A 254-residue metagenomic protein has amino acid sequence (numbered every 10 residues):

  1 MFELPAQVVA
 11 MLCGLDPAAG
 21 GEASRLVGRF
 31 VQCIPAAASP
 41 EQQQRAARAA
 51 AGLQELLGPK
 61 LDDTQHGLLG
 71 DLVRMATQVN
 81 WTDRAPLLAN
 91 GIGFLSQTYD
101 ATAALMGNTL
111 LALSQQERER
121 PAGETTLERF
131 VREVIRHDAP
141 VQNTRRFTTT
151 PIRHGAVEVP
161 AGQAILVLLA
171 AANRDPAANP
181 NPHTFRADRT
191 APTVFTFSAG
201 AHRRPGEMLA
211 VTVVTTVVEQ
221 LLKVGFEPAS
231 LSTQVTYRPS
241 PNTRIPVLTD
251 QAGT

Functional and structural regions predicted by a protein language model:
M1-T254: Cytochrome P450
